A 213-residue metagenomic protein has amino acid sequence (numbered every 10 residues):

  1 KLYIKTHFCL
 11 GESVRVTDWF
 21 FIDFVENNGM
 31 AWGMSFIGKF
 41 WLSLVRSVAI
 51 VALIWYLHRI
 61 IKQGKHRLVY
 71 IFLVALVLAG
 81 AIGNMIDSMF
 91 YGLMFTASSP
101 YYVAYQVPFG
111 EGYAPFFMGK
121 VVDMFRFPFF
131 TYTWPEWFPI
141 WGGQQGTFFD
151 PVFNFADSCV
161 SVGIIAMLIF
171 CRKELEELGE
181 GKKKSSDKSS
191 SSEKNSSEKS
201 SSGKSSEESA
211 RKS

Functional and structural regions predicted by a protein language model:
K1-S213: Alpha-helical transmembrane bundles and membrane-interface segments of multipass inner-membrane proteins
